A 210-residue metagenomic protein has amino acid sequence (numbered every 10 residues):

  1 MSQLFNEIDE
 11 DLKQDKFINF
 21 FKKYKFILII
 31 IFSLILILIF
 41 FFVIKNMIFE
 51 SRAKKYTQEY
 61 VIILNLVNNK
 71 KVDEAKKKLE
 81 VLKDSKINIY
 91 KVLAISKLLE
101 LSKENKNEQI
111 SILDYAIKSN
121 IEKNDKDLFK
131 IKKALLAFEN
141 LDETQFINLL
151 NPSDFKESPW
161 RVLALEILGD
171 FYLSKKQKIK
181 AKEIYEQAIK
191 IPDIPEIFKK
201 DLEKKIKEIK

Functional and structural regions predicted by a protein language model:
M1-L36: N-terminal positive-inside, membrane-proximal cytosolic segments immediately preceding the first
S2-E10, N65, K91, K118: Acidic, proline/glycine-rich low-complexity intrinsically disordered segments
D11, A53-T57, D73-K76, L163: Amphipathic alpha-helical repeat elements characteristic of tetratricopeptide repeat
K23-I27, F40, R52, K76 (+1 more regions): A positional/architectural concept
I30-L38, N65-K76, S102-S111, A137-I147 (+1 more regions): Helix-turn-helix repeat elements of alpha-solenoid scaffolds
I37-Q58: Transmembrane signal-anchor/signal-peptide helices with a preference for the extracytoplasmic
V61-L93: Short extracytoplasmic
K86-V92, S102, Q109-I110, A116-K210: Soluble extracytoplasmic domains of inner/organellar membrane proteins
